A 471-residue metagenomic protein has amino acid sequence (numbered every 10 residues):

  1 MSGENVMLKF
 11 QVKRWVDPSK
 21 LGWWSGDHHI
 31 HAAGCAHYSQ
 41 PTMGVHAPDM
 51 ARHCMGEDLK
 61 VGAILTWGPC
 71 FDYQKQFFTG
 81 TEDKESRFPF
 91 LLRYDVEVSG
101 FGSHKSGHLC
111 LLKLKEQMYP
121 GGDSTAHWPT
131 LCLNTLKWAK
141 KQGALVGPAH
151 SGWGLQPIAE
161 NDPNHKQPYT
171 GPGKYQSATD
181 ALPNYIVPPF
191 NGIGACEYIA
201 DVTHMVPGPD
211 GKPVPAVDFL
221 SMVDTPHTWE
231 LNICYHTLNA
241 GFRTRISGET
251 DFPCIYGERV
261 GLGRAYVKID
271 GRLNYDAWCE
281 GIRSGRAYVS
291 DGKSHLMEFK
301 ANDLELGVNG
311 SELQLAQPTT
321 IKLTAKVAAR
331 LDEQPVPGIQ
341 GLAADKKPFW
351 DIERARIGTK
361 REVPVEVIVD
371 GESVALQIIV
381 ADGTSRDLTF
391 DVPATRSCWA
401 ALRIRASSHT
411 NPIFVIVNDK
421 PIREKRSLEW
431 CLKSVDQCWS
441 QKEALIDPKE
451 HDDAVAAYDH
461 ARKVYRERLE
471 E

Functional and structural regions predicted by a protein language model:
M1-S19, G143-L145, G154-Q156, E230-Y235 (+2 more regions): C-terminal functional module detector
W23-I246, Y256: Catalytic cores of extracellular degradative/oxidative enzymes
